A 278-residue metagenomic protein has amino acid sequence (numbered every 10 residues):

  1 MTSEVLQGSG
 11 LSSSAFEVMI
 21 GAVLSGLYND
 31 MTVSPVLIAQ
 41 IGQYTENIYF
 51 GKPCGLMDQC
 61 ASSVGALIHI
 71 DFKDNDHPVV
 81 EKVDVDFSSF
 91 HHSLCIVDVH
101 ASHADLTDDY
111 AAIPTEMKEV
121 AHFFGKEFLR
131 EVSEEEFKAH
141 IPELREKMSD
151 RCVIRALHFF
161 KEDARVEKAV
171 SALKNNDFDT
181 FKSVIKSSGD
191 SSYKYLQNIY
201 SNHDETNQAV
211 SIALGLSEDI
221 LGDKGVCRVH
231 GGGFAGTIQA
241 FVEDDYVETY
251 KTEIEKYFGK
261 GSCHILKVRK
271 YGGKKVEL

Functional and structural regions predicted by a protein language model:
M1-S89, L221, V247-K251, K270: Gly/Ser-rich oxyanion-binding loop with an adjacent helix/lid that shapes the negatively charged ligand pocket
T2-V5, H100-A101, G233: Short, histidine-centered active-site or binding-site loop motifs used for metal coordination, general acid-base
S13-S14, G42, D58, V97 (+3 more regions): Buried hydrophobic positions in well-ordered alpha/beta secondary-structure cores of metabolic enzymes
A15, T237-F241: FabD-like malonyl-/acyl-CoA
A22, G236-T237: Catalytic DNA-binding helix-loop module of base-excision-repair DNA glycosylases/AP lyases
M57, H92, G236: Change "...and in nucleic-acid phosphodiester-cleaving endonucleases..." to "...and in nucleic-acid processing enzymes
H69-R228, A240-L278: C-terminal nucleotide
H230-G236: Short Gly/Ser/Thr- and Asp/Glu-enriched loop/turn motifs at secondary-structure junctions
